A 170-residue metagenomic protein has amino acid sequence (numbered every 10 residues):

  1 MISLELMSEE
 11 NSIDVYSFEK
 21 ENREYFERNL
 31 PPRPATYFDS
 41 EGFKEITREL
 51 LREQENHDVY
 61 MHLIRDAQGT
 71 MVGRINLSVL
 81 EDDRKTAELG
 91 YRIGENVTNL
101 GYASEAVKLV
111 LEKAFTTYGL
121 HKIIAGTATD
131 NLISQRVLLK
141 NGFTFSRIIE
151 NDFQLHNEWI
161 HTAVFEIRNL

Functional and structural regions predicted by a protein language model:
M1-D14, F18-Y25, M61-L170: Acyl-donor (CoA/ACP) binding surface of acyl/acetyltransferases
E27-R48: Conserved GNAT-fold acetyl-CoA-binding loop/helix
A35-T36, R48-H62: A short helix-loop-beta-strand connector motif used in the catalytic cores of GNAT acetyltransferases and, in some
